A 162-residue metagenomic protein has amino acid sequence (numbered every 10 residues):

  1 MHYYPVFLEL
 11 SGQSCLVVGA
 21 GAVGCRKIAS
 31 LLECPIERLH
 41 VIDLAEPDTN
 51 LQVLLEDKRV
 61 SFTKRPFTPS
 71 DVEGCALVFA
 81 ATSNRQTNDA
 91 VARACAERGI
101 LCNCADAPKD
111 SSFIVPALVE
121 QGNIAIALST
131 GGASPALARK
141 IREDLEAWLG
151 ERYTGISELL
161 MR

Functional and structural regions predicted by a protein language model:
M1-A45, N50-L54: Hydrophobic, well-ordered beta-alpha structural blocks that scaffold small-molecule cofactor pockets
S11-G12, E73-C75: Alpha-helix C-terminal capping/helix-to-coil transition sites in glycosyltransferase folds
A22-V23, R85-Q86, G132: Residue-level detector of alpha-helix initiation sites
D43, F62-P66, D106: Short loop/edge segments at beta-strand edges and connector loops that shape dinucleotide/nucleotide cofactor-binding
E56-E73: Glycine-rich, highly charged phosphate/nucleotide-binding loops
A76-T82, F113-G132: Short basic, glycine-rich beta-strand/loop surfaces that mediate nucleic-acid
L77-S83, N88-I114: ADP-ribose/adenylate-binding Rossmann-like module
G132-R162: An accessory alpha-helical subdomain
